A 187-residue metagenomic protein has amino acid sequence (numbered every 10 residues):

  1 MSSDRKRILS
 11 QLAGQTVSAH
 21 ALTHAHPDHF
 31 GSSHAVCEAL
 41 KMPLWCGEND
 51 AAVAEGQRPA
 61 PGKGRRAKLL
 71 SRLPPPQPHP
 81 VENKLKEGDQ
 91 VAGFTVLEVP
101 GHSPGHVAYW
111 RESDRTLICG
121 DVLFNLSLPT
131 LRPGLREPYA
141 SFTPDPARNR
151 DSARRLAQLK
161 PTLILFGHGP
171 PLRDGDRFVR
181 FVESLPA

Functional and structural regions predicted by a protein language model:
M1-D4, A25-D28, P100-P104, A147-R148: Short beta->alpha connector loops
D4-D50: Active-site metal-binding motif and surrounding structural segment of the metallo-beta-lactamase
A21, W45, N83-L85, L97 (+2 more regions): Hydrophobic/aromatic beta-strand patches that form the interior of the parallel beta-sheet core in alpha/beta enzyme
L44-P61, S113-S127: Short, solvent-exposed beta-strand-terminating loops
D50-E98, T143-P144, R148-P161: Metallo-beta-lactamase
G62-L70, T130-A140, L185: Short glycine/proline- and charge-enriched loop/turn segments that cap or connect secondary-structure elements
T95-E98, P104-R177, F181: Metallo-beta-lactamase
